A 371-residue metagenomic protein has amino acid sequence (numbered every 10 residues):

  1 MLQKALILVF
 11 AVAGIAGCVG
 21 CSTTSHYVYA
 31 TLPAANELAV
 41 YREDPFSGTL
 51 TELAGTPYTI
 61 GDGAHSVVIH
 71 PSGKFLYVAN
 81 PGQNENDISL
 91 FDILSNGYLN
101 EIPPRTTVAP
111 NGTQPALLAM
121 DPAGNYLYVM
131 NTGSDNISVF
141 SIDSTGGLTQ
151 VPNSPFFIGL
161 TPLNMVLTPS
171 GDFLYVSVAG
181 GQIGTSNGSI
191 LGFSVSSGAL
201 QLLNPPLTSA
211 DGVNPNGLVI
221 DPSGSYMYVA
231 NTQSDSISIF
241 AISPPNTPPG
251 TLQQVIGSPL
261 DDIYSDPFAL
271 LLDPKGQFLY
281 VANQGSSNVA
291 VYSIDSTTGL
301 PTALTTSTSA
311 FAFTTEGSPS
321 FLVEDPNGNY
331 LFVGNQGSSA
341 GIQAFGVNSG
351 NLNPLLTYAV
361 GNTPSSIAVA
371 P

Functional and structural regions predicted by a protein language model:
M1-V19: Sec-dependent bacterial lipoprotein signal peptides
C18-P371: Predominantly soluble domains enriched in secretory-pathway, periplasmic, or organellar proteins
